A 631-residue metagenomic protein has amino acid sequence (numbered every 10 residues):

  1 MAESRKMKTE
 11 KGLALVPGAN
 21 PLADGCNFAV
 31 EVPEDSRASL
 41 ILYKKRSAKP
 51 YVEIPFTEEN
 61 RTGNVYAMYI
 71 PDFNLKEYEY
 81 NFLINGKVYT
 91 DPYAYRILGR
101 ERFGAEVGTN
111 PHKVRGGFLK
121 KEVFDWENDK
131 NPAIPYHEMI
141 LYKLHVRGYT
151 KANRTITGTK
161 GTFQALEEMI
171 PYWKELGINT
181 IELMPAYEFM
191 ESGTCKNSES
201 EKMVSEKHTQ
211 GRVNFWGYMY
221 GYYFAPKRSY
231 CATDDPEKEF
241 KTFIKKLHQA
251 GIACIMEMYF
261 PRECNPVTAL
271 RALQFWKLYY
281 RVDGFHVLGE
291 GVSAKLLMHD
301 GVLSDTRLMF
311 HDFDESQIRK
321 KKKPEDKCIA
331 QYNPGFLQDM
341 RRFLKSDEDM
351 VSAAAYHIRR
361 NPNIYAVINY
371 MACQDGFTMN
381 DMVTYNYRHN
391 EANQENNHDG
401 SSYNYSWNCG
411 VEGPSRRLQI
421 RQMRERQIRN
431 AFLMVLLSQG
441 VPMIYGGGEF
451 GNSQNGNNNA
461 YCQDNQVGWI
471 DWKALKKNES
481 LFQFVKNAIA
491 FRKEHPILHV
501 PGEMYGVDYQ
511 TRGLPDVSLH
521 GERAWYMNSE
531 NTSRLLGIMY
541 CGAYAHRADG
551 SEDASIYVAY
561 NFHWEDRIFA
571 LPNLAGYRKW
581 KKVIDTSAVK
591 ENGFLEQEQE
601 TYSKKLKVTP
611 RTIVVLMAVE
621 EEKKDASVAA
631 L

Functional and structural regions predicted by a protein language model:
M1-G25, Y51-E53, N60-K143, T150-T155: The feature marks proteins involved in alpha-glucan
C26-S36, L519-P572: Carbohydrate-binding surface patches
V32, K76, E596-L631: C-terminal beta-strand-rich structural cap/linker in extracellular carbohydrate-active enzymes
V107-K113, R281, A294-G451, N459-Q463 (+5 more regions): Conserved alpha/beta catalytic core and glycan-binding cleft of carbohydrate-active enzymes
L119-T180, M184, N214-G217, Y222: An acidic-aromatic substrate-binding cleft motif
T155-T162, G193-Q249, F260-Y279, A392-G413 (+1 more regions): Aromatic- and acidic-residue-enriched carbohydrate-binding clefts of CAZyme catalytic domains
W173-R212, G376, T384-R388: Carboxylate/His-rich catalytic cores and anion/metal-binding grooves
K246-I318: Active-site neighborhood of glycoside hydrolase catalytic domains
